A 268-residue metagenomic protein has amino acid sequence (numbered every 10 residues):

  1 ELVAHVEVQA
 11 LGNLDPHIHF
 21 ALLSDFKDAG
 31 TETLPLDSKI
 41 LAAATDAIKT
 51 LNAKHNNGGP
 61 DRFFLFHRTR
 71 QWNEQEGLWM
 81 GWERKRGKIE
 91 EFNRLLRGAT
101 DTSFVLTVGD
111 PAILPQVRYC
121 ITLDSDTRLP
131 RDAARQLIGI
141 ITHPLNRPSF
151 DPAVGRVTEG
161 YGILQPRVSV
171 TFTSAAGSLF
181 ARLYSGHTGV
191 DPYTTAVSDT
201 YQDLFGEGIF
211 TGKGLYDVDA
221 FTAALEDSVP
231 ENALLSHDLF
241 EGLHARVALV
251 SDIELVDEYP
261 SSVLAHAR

Functional and structural regions predicted by a protein language model:
E1-R268: Internal catalytic domains of large membrane-associated glycosyltransferases
